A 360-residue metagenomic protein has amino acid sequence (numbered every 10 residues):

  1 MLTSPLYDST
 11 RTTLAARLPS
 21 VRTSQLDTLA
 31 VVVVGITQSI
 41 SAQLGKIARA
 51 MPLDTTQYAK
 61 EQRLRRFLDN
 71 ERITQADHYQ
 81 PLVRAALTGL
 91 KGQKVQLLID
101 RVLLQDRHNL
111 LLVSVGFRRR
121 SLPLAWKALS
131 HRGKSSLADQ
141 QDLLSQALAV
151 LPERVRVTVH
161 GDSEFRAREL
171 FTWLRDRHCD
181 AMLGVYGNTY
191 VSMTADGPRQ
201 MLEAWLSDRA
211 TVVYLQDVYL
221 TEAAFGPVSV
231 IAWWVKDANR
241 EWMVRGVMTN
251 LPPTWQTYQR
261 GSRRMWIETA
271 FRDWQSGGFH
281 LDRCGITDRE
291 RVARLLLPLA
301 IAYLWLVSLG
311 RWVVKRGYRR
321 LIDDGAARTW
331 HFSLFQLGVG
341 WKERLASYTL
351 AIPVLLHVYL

Functional and structural regions predicted by a protein language model:
M1-S41, H78-Q80, Q93-V95, D106-H108 (+1 more regions): Single, function-defining residue in the core of a domain
R17, V31-G35, A50-L53, V83-A86 (+1 more regions): Short secondary-structure capping/turn segments at boundaries of alpha-helices and beta-strands
V21, T28-L68: A structured, charge-rich N-terminal accessory region that forms the first stable segment of a protein and links
L53-H78, D217-Y219, A223: Short N-terminal secondary-structure initiator segments
R72-D106: Long amphipathic N-terminal alpha/beta scaffold segment
